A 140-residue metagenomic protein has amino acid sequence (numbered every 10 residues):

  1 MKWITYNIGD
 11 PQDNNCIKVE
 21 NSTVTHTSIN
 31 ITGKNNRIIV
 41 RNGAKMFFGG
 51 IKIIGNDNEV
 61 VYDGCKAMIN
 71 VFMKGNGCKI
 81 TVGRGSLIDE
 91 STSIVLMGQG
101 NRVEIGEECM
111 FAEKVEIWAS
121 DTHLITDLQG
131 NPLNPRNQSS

Functional and structural regions predicted by a protein language model:
M1-R37: Extended, small-residue-rich solenoid/repeat segments and analogous flexible loops that form exposed scaffolds
N30-I31, N35-S140: Flexible, glycine/small-residue-enriched loop-and-beta-strand segment within the central core of proteins
